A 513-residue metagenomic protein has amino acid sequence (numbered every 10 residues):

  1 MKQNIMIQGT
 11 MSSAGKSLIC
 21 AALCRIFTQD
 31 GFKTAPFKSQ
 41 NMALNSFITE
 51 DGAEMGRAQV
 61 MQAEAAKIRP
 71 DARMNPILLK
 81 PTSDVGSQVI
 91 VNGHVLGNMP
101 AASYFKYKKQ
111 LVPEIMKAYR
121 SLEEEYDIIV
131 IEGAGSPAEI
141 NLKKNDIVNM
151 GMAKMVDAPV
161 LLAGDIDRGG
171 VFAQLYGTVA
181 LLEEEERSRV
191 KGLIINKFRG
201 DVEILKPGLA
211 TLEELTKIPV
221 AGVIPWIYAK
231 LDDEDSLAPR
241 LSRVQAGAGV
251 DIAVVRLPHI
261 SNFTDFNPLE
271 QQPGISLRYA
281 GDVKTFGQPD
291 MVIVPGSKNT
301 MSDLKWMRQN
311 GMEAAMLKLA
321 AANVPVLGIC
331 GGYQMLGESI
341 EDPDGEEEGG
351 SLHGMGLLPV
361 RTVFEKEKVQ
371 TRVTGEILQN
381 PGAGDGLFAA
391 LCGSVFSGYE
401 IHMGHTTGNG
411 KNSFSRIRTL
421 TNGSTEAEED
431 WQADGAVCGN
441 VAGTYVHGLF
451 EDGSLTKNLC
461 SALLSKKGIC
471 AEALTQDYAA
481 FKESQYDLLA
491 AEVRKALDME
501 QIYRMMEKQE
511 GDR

Functional and structural regions predicted by a protein language model:
M1-K318, P325, D342, K366-K368 (+1 more regions): Flexible phosphate-sensing "switch/lid" loops adjacent to ATP/NTP-binding sites across phosphate-transfer
C330-G331: Catalytic nucleophile serine of serine hydrolases, specifically the conserved "nucleophile elbow" pentapeptide
M335: Conserved catalytic-site region of short-chain dehydrogenase/reductase
I340-K368, V373-T374: Class I SAM-dependent methyltransferase SAM-binding "motif I" and its flanking Rossmann-like core
